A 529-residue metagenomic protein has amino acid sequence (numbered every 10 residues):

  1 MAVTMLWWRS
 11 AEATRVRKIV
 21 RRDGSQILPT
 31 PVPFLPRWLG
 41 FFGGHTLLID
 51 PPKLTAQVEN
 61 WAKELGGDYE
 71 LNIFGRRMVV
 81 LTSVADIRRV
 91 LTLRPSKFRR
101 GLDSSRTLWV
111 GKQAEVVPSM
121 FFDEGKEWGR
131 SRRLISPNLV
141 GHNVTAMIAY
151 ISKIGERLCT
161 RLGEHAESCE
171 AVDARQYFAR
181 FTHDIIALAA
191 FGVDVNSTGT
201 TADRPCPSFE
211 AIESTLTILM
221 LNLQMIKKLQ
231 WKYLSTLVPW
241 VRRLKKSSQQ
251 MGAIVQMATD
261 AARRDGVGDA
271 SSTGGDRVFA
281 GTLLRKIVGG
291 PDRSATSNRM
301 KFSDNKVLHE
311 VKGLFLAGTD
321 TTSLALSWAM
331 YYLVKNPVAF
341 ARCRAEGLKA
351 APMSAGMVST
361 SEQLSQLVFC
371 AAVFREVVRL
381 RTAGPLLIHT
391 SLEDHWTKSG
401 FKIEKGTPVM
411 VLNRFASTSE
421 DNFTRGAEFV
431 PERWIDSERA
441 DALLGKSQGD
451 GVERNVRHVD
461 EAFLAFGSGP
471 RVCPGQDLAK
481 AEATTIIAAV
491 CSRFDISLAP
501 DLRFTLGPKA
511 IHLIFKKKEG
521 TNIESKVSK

Functional and structural regions predicted by a protein language model:
M1-Q113, K126, R130, T145 (+5 more regions): N-terminal membrane-proximal hinge/A-helix region immediately C-terminal to the signal-anchor transmembrane segment
V20-F34, I148-S152, R204-S214, A270-T282 (+6 more regions): Cytochrome P450 I-helix active-site segment
H45-G66, G356-S399, E420: Conserved cytochrome P450 K-helix E-x-x-R motif and the immediately C-terminal K′/meander segment
G101-G111, A146-L324: Cytochrome P450 heme-thiolate monooxygenase catalytic core
V116-V117, K312, A317, S361 (+2 more regions): Cytochrome P450 heme-thiolate "Cys pocket" and heme-binding signature region
T322-V334, I486: Short, small-residue alpha-helix embedded
P337-A339, H458, S468, Q476-I511: Cytochrome P450 heme-binding "Cys pocket" and the immediately downstream C-terminal segment
V411-E453: Conserved cytochrome P450 K-helix/beta-meander segment immediately N-terminal to the heme-binding cysteine loop
